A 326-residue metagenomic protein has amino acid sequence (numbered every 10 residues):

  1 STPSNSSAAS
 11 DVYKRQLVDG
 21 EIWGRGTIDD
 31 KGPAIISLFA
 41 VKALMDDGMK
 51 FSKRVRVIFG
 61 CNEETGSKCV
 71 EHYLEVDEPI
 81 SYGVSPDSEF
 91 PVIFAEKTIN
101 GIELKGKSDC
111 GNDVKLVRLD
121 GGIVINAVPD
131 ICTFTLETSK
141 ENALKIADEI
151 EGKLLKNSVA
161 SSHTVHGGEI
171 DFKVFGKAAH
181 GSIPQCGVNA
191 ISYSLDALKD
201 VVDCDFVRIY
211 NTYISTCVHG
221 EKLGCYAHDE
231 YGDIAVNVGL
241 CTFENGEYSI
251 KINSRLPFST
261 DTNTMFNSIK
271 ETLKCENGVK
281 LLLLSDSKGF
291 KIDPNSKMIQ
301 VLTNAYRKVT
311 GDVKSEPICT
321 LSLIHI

Functional and structural regions predicted by a protein language model:
S1-Y13, I324-H325: Single conserved hydrophobic/aromatic residue that forms the stacking wall/gate of nucleotide- or nucleobase-binding
G20-T65, E103-S108, C132-S139, F172-V174 (+2 more regions): Alpha-helical metal-binding/catalytic segments enriched in His/Glu/Asp
D30-D109, A147-D148, V218-D233: Acidic/histidine-rich catalytic neighborhood of metal-dependent amide-processing enzymes
G111-I123, K156-N157, G232-N237: Short amphipathic beta-strand starts and helix->beta connectors
D113, K140-A147, S259-M265: Short, conserved charged micro-motifs
I146-L154, M265-T272: Short amphipathic alpha-helices in soluble, non-transmembrane regions that often serve as interface/regulatory elements
S158-V165, N277-L284: Conserved short beta-strand edge segments in small beta-sheet-based binding/regulatory domains
F175-E247, K251, R255-T264, V279-I324: An extended, acidic, His-containing surface patch that forms the Zn2+-binding/catalytic region of metallohydrolases
